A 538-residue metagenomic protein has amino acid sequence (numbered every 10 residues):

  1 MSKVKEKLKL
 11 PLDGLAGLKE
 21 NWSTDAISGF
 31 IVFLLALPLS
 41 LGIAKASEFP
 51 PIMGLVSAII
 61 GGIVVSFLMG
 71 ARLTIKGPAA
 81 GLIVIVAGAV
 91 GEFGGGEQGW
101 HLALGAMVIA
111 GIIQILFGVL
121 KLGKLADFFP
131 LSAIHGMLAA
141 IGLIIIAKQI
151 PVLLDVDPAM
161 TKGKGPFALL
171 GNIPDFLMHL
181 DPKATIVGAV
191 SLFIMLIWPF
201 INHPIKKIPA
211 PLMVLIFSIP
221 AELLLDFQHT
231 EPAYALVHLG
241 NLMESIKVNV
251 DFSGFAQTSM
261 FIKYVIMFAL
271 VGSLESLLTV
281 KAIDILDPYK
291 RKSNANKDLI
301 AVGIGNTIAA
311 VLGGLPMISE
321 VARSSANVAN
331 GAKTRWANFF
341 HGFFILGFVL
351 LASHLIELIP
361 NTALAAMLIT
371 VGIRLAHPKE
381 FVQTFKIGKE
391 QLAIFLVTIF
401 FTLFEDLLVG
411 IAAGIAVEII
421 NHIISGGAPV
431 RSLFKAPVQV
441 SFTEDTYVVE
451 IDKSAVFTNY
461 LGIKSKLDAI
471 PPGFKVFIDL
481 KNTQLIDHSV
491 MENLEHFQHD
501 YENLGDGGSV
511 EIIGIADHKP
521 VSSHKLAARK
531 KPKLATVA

Functional and structural regions predicted by a protein language model:
M1-L12, G426-A538: Cytosolic C-terminal regulatory domains/tails of membrane transporters and channels
M1-V4, L39-G54, R72, K124 (+5 more regions): Flexible hinge motifs at transmembrane-helix junctions and intramembrane kinks/re-entrant loops in multi-pass membrane
G14, G77, L104-L122, A126-F129 (+3 more regions): Helix-loop-helix junctions within the multi-pass membrane cores of secondary transporters/permeases
G14-S23, L35-R72, G254-W336: Membrane-embedded helical hairpins/re-entrant loop segments and their flanking transmembrane helices within multi-pass
T24-I27, I31-G163, F176: Early transmembrane hairpin of solute transport permeases
P38-S40, A58-V65, L120, L170-G171 (+5 more regions): Hydrophobic, membrane-inserted alpha-helices
F129-A147, I208-I219, A363-I369: Pore- or pathway-lining transmembrane helices of multi-pass membrane proteins that form conduits for solutes/ions
E357, T362-A455, A528: Membrane-interfacial segments at transmembrane helix termini in multi-pass membrane proteins
